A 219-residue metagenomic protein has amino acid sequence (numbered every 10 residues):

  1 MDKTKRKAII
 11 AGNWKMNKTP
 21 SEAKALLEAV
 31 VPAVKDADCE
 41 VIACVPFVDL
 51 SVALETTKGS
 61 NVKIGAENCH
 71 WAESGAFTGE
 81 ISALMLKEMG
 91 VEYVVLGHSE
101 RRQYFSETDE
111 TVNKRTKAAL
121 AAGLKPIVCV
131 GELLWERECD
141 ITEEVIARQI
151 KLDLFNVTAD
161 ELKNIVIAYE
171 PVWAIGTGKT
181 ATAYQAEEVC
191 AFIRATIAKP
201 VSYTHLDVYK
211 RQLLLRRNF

Functional and structural regions predicted by a protein language model:
D2-W71, T78-I81: Conserved N-terminal beta1-alpha1 strand-loop-helix module at the mouth
I10-G12, V41-A43, I64-E67, V94-L96 (+3 more regions): Hydrophobic faces of well-ordered beta-strands that scaffold small-molecule active sites in alpha/beta enzyme cores
K15, P46, L86, H98 (+1 more regions): Conserved, mostly hydrophobic/aromatic
V48-V52, Q103-K114, A183-Q185: Active-site-adjacent beta->alpha loops and helix N-cap segments on the catalytic face of soluble alpha/beta enzymes
A66-N113: Glycine/small-residue-rich loop that forms an oxyanion/phosphate-binding "nest" at active or ligand-binding sites
Y104, T108-G178: Conserved anion-binding
T204-Q212: Conserved small/polar residues in nucleotide/adenosyl-binding loops
L214-F219: Positively charged, low-complexity/disordered segments
